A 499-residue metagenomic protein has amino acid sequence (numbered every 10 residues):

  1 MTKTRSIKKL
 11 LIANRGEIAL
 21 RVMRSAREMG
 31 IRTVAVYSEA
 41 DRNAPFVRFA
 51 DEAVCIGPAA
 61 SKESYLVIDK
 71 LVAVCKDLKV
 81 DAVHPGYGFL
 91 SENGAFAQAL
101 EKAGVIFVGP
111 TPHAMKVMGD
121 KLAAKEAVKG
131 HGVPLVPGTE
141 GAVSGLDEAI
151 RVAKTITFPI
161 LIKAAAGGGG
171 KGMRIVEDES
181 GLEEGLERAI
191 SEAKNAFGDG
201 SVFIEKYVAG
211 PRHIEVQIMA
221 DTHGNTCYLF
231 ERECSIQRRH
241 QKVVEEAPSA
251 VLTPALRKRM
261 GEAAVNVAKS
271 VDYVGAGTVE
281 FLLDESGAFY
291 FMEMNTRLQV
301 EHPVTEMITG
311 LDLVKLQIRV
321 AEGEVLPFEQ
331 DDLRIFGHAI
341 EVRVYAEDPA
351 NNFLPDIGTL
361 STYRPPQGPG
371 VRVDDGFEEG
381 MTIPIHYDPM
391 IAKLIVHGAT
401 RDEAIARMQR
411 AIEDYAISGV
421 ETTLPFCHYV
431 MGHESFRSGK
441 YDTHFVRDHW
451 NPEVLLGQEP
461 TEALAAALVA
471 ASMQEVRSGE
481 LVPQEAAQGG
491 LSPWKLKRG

Functional and structural regions predicted by a protein language model:
M1-V279, L283-Q299: N-terminal beta-alpha lobe that positions the nucleotide/phosphoryl donor in ATP/NTP-coupled carboxylate activation
A264, P303-G499: Catalytic cores of soluble metabolic enzymes centered on carboxylation/carboxyl-transfer
